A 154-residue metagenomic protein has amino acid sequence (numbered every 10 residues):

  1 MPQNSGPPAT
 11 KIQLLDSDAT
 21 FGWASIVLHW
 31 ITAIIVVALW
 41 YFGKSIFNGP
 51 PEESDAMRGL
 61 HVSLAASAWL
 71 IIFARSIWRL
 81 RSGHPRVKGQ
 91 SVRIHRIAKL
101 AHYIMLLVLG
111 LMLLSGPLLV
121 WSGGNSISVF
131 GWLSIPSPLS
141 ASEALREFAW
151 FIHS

Functional and structural regions predicted by a protein language model:
M1-S154: Membrane-embedded alpha-helical bundles that constitute the cytochrome b-like, heme-associated redox core of multi-pass
